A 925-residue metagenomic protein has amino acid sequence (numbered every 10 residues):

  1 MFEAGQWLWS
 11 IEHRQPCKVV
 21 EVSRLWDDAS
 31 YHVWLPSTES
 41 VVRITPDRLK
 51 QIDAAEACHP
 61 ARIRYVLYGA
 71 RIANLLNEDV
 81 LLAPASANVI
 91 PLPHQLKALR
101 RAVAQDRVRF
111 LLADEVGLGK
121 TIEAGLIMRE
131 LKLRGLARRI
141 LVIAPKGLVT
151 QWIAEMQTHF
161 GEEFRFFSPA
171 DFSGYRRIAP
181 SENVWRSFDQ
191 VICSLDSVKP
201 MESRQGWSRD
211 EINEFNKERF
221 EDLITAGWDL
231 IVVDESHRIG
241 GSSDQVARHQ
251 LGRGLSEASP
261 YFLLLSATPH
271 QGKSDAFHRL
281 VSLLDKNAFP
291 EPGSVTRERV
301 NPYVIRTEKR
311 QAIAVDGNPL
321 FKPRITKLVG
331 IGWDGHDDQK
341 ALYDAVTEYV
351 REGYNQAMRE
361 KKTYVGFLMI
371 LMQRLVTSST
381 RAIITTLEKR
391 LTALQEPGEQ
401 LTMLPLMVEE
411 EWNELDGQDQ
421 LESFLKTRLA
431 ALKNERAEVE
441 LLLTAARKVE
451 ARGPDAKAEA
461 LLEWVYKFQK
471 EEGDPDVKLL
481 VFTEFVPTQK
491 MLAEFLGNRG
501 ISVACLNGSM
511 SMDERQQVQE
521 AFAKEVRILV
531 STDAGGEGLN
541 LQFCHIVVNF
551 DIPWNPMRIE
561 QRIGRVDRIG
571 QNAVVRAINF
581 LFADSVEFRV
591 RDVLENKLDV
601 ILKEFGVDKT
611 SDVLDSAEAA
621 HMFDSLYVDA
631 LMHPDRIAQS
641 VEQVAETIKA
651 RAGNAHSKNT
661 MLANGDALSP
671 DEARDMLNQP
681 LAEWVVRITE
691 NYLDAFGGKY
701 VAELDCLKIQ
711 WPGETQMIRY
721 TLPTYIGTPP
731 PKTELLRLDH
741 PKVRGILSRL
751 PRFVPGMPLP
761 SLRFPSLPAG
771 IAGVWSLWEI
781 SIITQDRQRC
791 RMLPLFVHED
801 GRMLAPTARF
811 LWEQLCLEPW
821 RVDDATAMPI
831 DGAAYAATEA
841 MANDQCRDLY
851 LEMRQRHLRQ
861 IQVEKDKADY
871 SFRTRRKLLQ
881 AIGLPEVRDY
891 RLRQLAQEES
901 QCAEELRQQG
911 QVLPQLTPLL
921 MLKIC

Functional and structural regions predicted by a protein language model:
M1, T347-R374, S378-L479, E484-K490 (+4 more regions): Charged, non-catalytic accessory extensions
A4, I11-P46: Basic/aromatic-rich interaction segments and small domains that mediate binding to polyanionic partners
W34-R100, R107, T121-E123, R129-R248 (+4 more regions): SF2 helicase/translocase NTPase motor core, specifically the RecA-like lobe 1 inter-motif segment between Walker
E123, I127, A276, A460: Hydrophobic positions on the alpha1 helix immediately C-terminal to the Walker A/P-loop
P180, W185-Q205, I212-I231, R238-P260 (+3 more regions): Inter-lobe coupling linker of SF2 helicases/translocases
K273, Q489-K490, V530-C544, G564-Q571: SF2 helicase motor core recognition
A276-R279, L539-D551, R576-N579: A short beta-strand element within the Helicase C-terminal
V566-E595: Conserved segment of the helicase C-terminal RecA-like domain
